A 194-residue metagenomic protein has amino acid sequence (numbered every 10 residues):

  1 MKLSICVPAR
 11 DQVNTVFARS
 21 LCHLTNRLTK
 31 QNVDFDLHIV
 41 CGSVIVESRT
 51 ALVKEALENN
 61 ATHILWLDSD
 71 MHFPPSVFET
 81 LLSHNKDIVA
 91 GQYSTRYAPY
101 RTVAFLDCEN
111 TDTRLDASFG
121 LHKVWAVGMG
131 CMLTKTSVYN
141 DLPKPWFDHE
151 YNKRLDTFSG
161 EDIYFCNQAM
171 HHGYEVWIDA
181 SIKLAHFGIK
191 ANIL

Functional and structural regions predicted by a protein language model:
M1-E47: N-proximal low-complexity "stem/linker" segments adjacent to membrane-targeting elements
T29, L82, M170: Anion (oxyanion) recognition and catalysis
I39-C41, Q92, A180: Residue-level recognition of beta-strand->loop/alpha-helix junctions
T50-H63: Active-site nucleotide-sugar/metal-binding loop of Leloir-type enzymes
V53, P74-Y151: Conserved catalytic core of nucleotide-sugar-dependent glycosyltransferases
A61-H72: Short beta-strand-to-loop acidic/aromatic patch adjacent to the donor-nucleotide binding site
D148, K153-H186, A191-I193: Catalytic donor-sugar/metal-binding loop of nucleotide-sugar-dependent glycosyltransferases
